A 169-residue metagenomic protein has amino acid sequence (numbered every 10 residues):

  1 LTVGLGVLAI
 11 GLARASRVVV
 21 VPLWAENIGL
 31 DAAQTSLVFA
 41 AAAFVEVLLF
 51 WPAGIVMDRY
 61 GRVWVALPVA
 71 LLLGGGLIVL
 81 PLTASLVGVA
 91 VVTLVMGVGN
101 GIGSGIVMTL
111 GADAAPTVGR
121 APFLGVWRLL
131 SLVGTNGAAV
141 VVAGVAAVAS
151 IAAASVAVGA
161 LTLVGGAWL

Functional and structural regions predicted by a protein language model:
V19-A33: Short amphipathic helix-loop junctions that connect adjacent transmembrane helices in Major Facilitator Superfamily/SLC
A32-A33, T117-W127: Loop-to-transmembrane helix entry/capping segments in MFS-fold secondary transporters and related SLC/MFSD carriers
A43-W51, T135-N136: Residue-level signature of mid-helix packing/kink "hotspots" within the transmembrane helices of 12-pass Major
L49-G61, A146: Helix-to-loop junctions at the C-terminal end of transmembrane segments in multipass secondary transporters
W64-I78: Structural signature of the two symmetry-related core transmembrane helices
G76, V87-V95: Paired small-residue
I102-A115: Intracellular juxtamembrane helix-capping segments at the cytosolic ends of symmetry-related transmembrane helices
G144-L161: A membrane-interface helix-boundary motif in multi-pass transporters
